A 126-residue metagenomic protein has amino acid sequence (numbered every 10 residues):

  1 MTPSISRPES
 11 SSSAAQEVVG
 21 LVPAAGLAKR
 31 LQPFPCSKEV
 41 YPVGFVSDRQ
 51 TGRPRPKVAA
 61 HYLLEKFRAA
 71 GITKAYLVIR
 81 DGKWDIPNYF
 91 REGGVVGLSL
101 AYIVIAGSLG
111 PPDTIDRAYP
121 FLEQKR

Functional and structural regions predicted by a protein language model:
T2-P23, L27-P35, P42-R126: Conserved N-terminal catalytic core of the sugar/cofactor nucleotidyltransferase
